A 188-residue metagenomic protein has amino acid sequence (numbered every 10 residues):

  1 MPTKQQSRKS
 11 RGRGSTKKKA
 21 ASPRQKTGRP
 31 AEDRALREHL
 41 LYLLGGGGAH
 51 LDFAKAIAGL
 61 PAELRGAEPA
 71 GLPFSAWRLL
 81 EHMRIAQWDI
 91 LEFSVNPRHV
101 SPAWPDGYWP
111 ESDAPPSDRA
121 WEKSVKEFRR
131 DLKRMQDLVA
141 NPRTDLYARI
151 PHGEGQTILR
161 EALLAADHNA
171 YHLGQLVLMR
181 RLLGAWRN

Functional and structural regions predicted by a protein language model:
M1-K26: Polybasic, lysine-enriched low-complexity intrinsically disordered terminal tails
R8-K9, L43, E63, M135 (+1 more regions): Low-complexity, intrinsically disordered/propeptide-like segments
K17, P23-K26, P30-H50, A54-I57 (+2 more regions): Short, contiguous alpha-helical
E111-R149, R160-A165: Acidic/histidine-rich alpha-helical segments that form the ligand environment of transition-metal centers
